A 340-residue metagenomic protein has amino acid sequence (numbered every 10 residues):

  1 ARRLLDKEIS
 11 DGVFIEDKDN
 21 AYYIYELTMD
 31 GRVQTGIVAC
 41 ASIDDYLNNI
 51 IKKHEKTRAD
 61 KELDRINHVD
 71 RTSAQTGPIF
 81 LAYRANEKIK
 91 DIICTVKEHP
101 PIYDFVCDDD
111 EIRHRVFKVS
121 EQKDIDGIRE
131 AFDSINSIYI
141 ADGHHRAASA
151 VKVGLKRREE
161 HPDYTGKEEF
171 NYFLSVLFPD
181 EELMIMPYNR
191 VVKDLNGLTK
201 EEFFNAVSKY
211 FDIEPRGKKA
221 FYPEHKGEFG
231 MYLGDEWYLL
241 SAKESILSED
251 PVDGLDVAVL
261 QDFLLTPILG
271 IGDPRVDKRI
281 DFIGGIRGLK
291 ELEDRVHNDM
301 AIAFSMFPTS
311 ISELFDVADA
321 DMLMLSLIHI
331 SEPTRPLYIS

Functional and structural regions predicted by a protein language model:
A1-L327, S331, R335, S340: Surface-exposed, charge/polar-rich loops and edge strands
